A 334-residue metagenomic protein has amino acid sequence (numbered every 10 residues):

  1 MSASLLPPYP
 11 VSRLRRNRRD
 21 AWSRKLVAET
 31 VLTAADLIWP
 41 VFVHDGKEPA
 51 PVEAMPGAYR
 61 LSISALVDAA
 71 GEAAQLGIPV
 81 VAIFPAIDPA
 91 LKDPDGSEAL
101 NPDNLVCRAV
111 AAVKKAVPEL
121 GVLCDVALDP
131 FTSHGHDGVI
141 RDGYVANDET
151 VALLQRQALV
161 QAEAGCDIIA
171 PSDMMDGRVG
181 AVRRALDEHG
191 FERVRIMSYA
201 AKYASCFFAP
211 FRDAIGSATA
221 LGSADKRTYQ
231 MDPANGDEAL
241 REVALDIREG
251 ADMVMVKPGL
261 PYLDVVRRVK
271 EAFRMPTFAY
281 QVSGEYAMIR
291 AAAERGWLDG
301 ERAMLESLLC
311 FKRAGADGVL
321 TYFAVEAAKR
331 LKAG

Functional and structural regions predicted by a protein language model:
A3-P8, D20, L32-I38, H44-G334: Alpha/beta enzyme core
P10-R13: A short, ordered amphipathic alpha-helix with a cationic face
R15, R19-S23: Acidic, Ser/Thr/Pro-rich intrinsically disordered transcriptional activation regions
A28-E29: Charged, low-hydrophobicity low-complexity segments
